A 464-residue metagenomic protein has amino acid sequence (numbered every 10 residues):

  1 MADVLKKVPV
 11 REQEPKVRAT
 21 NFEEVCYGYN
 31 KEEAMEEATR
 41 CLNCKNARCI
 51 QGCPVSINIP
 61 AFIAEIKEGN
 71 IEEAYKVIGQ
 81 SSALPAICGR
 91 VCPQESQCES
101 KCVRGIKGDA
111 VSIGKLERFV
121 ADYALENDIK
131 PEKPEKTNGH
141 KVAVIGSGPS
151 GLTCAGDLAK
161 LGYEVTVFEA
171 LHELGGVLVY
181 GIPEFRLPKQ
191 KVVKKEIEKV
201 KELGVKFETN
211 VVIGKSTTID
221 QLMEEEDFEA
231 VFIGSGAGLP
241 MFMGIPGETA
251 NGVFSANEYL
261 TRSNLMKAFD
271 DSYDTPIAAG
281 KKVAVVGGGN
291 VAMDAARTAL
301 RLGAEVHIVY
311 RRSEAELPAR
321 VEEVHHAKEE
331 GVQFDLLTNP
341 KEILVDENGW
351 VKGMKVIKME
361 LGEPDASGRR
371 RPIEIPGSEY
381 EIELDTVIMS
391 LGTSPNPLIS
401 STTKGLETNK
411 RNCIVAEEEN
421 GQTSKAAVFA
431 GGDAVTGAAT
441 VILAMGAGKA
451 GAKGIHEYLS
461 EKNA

Functional and structural regions predicted by a protein language model:
R18-E36, N58-R90, K107-P134, S263-N264: Ferredoxin-type iron-sulfur electron-transfer modules in oxidoreductases and energy-metabolism complexes
N43-E68, I87-V120, T166, E173 (+1 more regions): Iron-sulfur cluster-binding cysteine motifs and their immediate structural context in ferredoxin-like electron-transfer
E73, K136, K141-I145, I197-I245 (+4 more regions): Feature captures the FAD/FMN-dependent oxidoreductase FAD-binding
V120-K136, V193-K215, P240-L302, T408-E419 (+1 more regions): Glycine-rich dinucleotide-binding loop and its adjacent helix/turn
H140-T166, A292-L300: N-terminal Rossmann-like FAD-binding beta1-loop-alpha1 element of flavoenzymes
V167, L171-E202, F207, A296-E342 (+1 more regions): Rossmann-like dinucleotide-binding cores of NAD(P)H-dependent redox enzymes
T249-G280, P364-A438: FAD-site-proximal beta/loop scaffold in flavoenzymes
A295, A434-K462: A conserved FAD-binding loop/helix module that cradles the flavin
